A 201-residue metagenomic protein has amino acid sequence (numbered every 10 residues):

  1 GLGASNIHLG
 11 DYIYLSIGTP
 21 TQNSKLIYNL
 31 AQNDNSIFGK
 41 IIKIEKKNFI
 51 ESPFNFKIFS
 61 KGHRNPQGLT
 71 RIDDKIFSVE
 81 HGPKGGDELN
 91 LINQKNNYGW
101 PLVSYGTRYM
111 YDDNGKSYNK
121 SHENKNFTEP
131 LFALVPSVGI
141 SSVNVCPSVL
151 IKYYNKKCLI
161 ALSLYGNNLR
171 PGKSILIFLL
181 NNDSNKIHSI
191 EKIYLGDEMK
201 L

Functional and structural regions predicted by a protein language model:
G1-L9: Asp-box/WD-like beta-propeller blade repeats and closely related beta-sheet repeat scaffolds
G10-D11, D73: Residue-level signal for tight coil/turn positions that link beta-strands
Y14-I17: A conserved catalytic-loop motif detector
T19-E191: Beta-propeller domain segments
H63-P66, G196-K200: Short coil/turn segments at the loop-to-beta-strand junctions that recur within blades of beta-propeller repeat folds
